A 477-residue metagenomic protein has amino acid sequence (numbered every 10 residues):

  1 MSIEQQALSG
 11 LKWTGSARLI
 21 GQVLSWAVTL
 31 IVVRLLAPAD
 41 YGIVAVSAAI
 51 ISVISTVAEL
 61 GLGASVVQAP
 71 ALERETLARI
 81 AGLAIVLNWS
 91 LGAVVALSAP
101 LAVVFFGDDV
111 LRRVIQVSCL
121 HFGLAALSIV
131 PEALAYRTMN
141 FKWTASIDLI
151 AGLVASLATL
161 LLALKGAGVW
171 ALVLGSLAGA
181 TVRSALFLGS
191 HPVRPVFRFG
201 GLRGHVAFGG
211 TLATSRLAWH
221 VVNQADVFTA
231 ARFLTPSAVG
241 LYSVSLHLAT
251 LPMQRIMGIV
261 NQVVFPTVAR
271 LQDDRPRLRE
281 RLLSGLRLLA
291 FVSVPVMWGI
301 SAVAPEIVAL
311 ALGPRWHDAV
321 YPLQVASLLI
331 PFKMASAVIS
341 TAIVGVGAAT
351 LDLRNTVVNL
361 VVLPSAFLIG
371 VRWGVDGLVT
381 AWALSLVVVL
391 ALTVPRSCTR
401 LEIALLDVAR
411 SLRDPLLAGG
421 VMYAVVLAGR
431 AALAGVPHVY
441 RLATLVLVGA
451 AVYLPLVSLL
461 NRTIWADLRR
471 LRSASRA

Functional and structural regions predicted by a protein language model:
M1-I3, A7, K142, S146 (+4 more regions): Interhelical loop/hinge segments that connect adjacent transmembrane helices in multipass membrane
M1-W26, V67, L72-G82, L111 (+4 more regions): N-terminal membrane topogenesis motif
I3-L62, L87-L101, Q116-H121, A151-L160 (+3 more regions): Signature of the first transmembrane helix
E4, L8, Q68-E73, G123-I147 (+5 more regions): Membrane-interface junctions at transmembrane-helix termini in multi-pass inner-membrane proteins
G10-S25, L172-G175, G179, R183 (+8 more regions): Transmembrane helical elements of multi-pass membrane transporters/channels
Q68-A84, L241-V357, R470-S473: Specific pore-lining/lateral-gate transmembrane helices of multi-pass inner-membrane transport and insertion machines
R112-C119, I147-P192, G204, F208 (+5 more regions): Hydrophobic alpha-helical transmembrane segments
P395-C398, I403-V408, A424-A477: Membrane-proximal transmembrane or re-entrant/amphipathic helices at the cytosolic face
